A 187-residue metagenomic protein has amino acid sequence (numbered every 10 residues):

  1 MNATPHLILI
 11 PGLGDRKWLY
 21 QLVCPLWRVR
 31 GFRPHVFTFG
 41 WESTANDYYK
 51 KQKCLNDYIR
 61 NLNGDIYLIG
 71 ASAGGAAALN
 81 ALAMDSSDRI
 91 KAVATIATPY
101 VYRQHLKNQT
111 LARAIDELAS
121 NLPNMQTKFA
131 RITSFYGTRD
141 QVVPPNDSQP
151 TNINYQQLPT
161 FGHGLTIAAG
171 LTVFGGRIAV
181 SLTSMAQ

Functional and structural regions predicted by a protein language model:
N2-P5: Proline/glycine-enriched tight loop/beta-turn segments at coil->beta junctions that connect or precede beta-strands
L7-I8, D15-W18, W27-F39, D47-F135 (+2 more regions): Serine-dependent carboxylesterase/thioesterase catalytic core of lipase-like alpha/beta-hydrolase/SGNH enzymes
L22-V23: Short amphipathic alpha-helix
E42: Positions that flank functional sites
A45-D47, R103-L106, H163-G170: Short, charged, surface-exposed secondary-structure boundary motifs
T127-Q187: C-terminal catalytic-base region of ester-bond hydrolases, centering on the histidine of the charge-relay
